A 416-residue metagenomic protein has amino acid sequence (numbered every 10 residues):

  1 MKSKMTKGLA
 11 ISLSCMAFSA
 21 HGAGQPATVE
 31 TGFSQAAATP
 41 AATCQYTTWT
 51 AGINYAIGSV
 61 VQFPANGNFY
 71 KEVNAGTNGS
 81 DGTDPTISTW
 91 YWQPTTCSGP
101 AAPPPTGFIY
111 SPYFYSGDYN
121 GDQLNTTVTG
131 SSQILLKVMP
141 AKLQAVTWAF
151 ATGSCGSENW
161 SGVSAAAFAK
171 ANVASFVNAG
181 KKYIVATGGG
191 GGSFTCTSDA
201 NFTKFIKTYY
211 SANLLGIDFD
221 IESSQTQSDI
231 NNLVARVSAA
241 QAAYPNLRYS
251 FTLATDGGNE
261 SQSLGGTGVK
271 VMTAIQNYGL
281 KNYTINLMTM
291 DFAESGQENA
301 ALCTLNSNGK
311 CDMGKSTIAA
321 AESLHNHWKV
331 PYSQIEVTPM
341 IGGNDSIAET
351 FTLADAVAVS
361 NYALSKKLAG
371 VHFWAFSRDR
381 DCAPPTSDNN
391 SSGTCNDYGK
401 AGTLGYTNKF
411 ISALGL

Functional and structural regions predicted by a protein language model:
M1-H21: Gram-negative bacterial Sec-dependent N-terminal signal peptides
G24-A101: Tryptophan-rich substrate-binding surfaces of secreted polymer-degrading and adhesive proteins
N54, Q62-A65, P103-T106, K137-K142 (+6 more regions): Extracellular/periplasmic catalytic domains that process cell-envelope and extracellular macromolecules
V61-Q62, K71, I109-F114, Q144-F150 (+6 more regions): Structural recognition of the beta-strand scaffold that forms the well-ordered cores of secreted hydrolase catalytic
A65-F69, V73-T86, G117, A151-S154 (+3 more regions): Acidic glycine-/aspartate-rich tracts in secreted/extracellular proteins
P104-Y210, V234, V359-G370, F376-I411: N-terminal carbohydrate-binding/catalytic regions of secreted carbohydrate-active enzymes
A149, S154-G156, W160-V163, L247 (+1 more regions): Substrate-binding and catalytic surfaces of secreted/luminal carbohydrate-active proteins
S157-N277, K281: Substrate-binding cleft of extracellular glycoside hydrolase catalytic domains
